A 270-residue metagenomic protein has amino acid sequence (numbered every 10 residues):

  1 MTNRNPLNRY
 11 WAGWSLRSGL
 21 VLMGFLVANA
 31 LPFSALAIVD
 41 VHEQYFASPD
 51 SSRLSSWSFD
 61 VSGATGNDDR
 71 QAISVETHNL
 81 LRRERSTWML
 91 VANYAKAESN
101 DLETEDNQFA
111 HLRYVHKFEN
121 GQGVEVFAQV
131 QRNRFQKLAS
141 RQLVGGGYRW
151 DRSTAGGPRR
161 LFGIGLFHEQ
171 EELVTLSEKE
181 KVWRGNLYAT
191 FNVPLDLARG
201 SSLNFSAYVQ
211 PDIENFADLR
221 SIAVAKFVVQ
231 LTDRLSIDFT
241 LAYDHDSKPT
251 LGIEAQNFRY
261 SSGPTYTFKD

Functional and structural regions predicted by a protein language model:
M1-S51, K269-D270: Cleavable N-terminal export/targeting peptides
R53, D69-I73, T104-Q108, S140-V144 (+4 more regions): Residues that define the transmembrane beta-barrel architecture of outer-membrane proteins
F59-G63, L90-K96, A110, V126-V130 (+5 more regions): Transmembrane beta-barrel strands of outer-membrane/channel proteins
V61, V75-L81, L112-H116, G146-W150 (+6 more regions): Residues on the lipid-exposed face of transmembrane beta-strands in outer-membrane beta-barrel proteins
V61-T65, R83, Y94-E98, V130-R134 (+6 more regions): Transmembrane beta-strands of outer-membrane beta-barrel pores
G63-A72, S99-E105, R132-S140, L176 (+2 more regions): Solvent-exposed loop/turn segments connecting transmembrane beta-strands in outer-membrane beta-barrel proteins
R85-L90, G121-V124, G156-R160, L195-L203 (+2 more regions): Repeated loop/turn-to-beta-strand initiation elements of outer-membrane beta-barrel proteins
Q256-D270: Outer-membrane beta-barrel "beta-signal"
